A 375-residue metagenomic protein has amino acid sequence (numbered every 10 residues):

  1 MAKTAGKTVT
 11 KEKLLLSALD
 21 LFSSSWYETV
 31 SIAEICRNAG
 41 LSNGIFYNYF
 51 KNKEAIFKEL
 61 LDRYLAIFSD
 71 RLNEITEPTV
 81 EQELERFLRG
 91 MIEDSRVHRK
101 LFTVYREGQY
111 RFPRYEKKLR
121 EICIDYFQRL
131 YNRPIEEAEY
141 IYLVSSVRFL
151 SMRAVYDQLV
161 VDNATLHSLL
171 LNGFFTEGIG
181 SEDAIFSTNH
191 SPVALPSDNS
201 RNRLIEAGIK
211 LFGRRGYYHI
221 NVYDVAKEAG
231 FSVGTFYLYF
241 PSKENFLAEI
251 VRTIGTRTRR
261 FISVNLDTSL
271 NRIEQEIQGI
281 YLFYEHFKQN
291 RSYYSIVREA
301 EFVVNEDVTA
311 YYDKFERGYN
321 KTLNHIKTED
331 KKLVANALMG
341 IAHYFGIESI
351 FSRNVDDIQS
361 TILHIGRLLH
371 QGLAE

Functional and structural regions predicted by a protein language model:
M1-S25, I32-E34, N38, E182-R215 (+1 more regions): Basic, helix-initiating cap at the start of DNA-binding domains
L14, N52-F57, L204, S242-L247: Short amphipathic alpha-helical segment with a characteristic S/N-K-E followed by hydrophobic residues
A39-F50, G230-F240: Short hydrophobic/aromatic patch on the recognition helix
E59, N73-V97, S263-Q289: Hydrophobic alpha-helical connector segments
L61-F68, V222, R252-T258: Short, basic, alpha-helical segments at the C-terminal edge of helix-turn-helix-like DNA-binding modules
E85-K117, L282-E306, H343-F351: Amphipathic alpha-helical segments used for helix-helix packing
Q109-A138, V303-N336, S360: Amphipathic alpha-helical packing segments from all-alpha helical-bundle domains
I124-R133, R153-E206, K210, R214-Y218 (+3 more regions): C-terminal peripheral helix-coil segments that are non-catalytic and often amphipathic
